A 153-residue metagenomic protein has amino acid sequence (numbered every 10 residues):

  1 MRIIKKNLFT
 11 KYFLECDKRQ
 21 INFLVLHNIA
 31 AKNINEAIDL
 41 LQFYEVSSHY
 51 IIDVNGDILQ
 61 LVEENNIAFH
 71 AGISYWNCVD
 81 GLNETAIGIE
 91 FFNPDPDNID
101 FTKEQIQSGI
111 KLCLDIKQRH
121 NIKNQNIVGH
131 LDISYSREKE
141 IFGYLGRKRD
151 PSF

Functional and structural regions predicted by a protein language model:
M1-G81: N-terminal catalytic cores of peptidoglycan-degrading enzymes
L26, I89, G109: Conserved, mostly hydrophobic/aromatic
L61, G88, V128-H130: Generic enzyme active-site microenvironment
D80-F91: Short coil-to-beta-strand
F92-F153: Basic/polar, cationic surfaces and motifs that engage anionic cell-wall and phosphate/carboxylate ligands
